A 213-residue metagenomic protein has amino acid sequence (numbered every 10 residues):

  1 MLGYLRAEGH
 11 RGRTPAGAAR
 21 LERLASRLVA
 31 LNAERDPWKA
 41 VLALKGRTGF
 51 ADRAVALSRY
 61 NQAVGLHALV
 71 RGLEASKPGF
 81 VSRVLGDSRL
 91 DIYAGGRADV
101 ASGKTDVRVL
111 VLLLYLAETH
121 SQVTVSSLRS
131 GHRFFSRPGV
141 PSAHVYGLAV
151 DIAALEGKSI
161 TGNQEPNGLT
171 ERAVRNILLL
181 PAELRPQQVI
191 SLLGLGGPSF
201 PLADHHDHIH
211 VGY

Functional and structural regions predicted by a protein language model:
M1-H10, A40-K45, T124-R129: Short, functionally critical alpha-helical segments immediately adjacent to catalytic or ligand/cofactor-binding
M1-R6, A18-A33, G95-L116: Export/targeting segments at the very N-terminus of extracytoplasmic proteins
L2-A25, H132-A153: Short, surface-exposed glycine/acidic/tryptophan-bearing loops
H10-A75, A203, V211-G212: Non-catalytic cell-wall polysaccharide-engagement segments
H10-P15, R27-L31, A43-K45, A94-K104 (+2 more regions): Second-shell loop/turn segments in exported
N61-S76, S82, V100, P141 (+1 more regions): Catalytic cores and adjacent binding grooves of peptidoglycan-active enzymes
L69-H120: Active-site acidic/histidine clusters and adjacent loop/turn architecture that either coordinate catalytic ions
T105-G139, Q187-G194: Extended, low-complexity, intrinsically disordered C-terminal regulatory tails of eukaryotic serine/threonine kinases
